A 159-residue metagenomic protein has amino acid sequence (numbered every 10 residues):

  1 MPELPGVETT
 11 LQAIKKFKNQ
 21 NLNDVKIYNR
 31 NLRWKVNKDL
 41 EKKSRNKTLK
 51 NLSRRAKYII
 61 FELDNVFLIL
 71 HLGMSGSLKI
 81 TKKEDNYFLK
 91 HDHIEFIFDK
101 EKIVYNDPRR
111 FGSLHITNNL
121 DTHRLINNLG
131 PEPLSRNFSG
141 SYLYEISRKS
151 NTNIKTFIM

Functional and structural regions predicted by a protein language model:
M1-V66, E95-F98: Extended, highly charged segments
D64, L68-M159: Phosphate/anion-contacting hairpin/loop surfaces
